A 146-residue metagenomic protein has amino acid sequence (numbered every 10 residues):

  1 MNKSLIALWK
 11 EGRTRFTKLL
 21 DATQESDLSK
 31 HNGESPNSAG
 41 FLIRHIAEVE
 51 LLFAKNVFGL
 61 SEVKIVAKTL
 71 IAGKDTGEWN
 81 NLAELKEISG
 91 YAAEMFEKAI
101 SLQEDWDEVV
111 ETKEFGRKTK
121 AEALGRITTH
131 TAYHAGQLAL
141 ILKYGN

Functional and structural regions predicted by a protein language model:
M1-L5: Short Lys/Arg-rich basic patches
I6-K10, T17, E25-I71, T112-N146: Short, contiguous alpha-helical
D21, D27, E62, D75 (+1 more regions): Acidic-enriched, low-complexity/disordered segments with a strong bias for Aspartate over Glutamate
K74-E111, E122-I127: Acidic/histidine-rich alpha-helical segments that form the ligand environment of transition-metal centers
